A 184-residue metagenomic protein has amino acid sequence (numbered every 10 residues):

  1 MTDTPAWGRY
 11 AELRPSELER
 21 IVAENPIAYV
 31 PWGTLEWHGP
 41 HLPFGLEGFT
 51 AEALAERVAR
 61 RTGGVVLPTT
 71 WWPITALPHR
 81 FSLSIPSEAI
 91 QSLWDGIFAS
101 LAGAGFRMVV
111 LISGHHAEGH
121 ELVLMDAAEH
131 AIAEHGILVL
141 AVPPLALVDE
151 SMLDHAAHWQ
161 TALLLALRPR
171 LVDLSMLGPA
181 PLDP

Functional and structural regions predicted by a protein language model:
M1-P184: Extended, histidine- and acidic-residue-enriched regions that form the cofactor-binding/catalytic faces
